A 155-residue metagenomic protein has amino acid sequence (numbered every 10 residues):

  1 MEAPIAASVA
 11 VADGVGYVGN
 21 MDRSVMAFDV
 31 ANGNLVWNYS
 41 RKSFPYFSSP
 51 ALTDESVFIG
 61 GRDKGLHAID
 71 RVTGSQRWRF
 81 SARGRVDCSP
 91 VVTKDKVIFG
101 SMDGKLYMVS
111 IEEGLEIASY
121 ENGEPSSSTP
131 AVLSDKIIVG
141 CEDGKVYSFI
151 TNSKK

Functional and structural regions predicted by a protein language model:
M1-M26, Y39, S43-H67, R79-Y107 (+2 more regions): Repeat-blade elements of multi-bladed beta-propeller folds
D29-G33, D70-G74, S110-G114, I150-K154: Short loop/turn segments that connect beta-strands within beta-propeller blades
N34-Y39, S75-F80, L115-Y120: A short beta-strand motif characteristic of beta-propeller blades
V109-A131: Short cationic/low-complexity microdomains
